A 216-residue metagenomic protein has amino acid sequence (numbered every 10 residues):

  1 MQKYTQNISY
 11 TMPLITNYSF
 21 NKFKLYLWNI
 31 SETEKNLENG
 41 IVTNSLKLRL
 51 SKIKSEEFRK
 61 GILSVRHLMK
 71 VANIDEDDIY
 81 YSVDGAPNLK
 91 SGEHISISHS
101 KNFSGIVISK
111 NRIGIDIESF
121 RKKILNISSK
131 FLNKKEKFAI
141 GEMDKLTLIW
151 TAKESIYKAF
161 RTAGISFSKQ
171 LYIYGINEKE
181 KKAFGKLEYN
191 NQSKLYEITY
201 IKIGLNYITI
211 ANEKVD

Functional and structural regions predicted by a protein language model:
Q2-D216: Core catalytic alpha/beta fold that binds nucleotide/phospho-ligands
